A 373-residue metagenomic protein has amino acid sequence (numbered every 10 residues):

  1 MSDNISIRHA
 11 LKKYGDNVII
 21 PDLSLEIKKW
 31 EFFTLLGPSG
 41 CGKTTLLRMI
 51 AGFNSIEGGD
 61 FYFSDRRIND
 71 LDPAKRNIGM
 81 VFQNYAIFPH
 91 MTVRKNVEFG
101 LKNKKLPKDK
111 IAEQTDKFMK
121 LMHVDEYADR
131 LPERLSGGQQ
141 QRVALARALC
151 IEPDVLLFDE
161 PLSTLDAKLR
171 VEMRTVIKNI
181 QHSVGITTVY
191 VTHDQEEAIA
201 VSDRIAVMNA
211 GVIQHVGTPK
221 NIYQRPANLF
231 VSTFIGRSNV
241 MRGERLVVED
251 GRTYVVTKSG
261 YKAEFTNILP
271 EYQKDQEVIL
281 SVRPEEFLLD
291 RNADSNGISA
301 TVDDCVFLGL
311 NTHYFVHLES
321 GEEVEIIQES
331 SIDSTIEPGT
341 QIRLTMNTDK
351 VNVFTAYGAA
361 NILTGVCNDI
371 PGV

Functional and structural regions predicted by a protein language model:
L23-T34, F88: Pre-Walker A (P-loop) beta-loop-beta motif of ABC nucleotide-binding domains
F32, L71-T233: ABC ATPase nucleotide-binding domains
L36-P38: The feature captures the beta-strand-to-loop junction immediately N-terminal to the Walker
A51: Helix-to-loop junction immediately C-terminal to a conserved catalytic motif
G59-R67: Conserved ABC transporter NBD signature motif
S238, V248-V373: Non-catalytic connector elements of ABC transporters
